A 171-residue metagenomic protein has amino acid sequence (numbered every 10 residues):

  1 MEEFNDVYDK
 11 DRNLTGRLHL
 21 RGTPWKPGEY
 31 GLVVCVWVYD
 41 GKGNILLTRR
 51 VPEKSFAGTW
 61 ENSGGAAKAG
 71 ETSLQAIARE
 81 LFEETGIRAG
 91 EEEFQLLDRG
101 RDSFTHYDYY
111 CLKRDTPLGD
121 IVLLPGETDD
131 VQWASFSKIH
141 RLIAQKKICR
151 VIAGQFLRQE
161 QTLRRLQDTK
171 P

Functional and structural regions predicted by a protein language model:
M1-C35, Y39-G41: Acidic, metal-coordinating catalytic segment for phosphate/diphosphate chemistry, firing primarily on the Nudix
N5, N44-I45, V131-Q132: A residue-level structural signature of the nucleotidyltransferase/glycosyltransferase Rossmann-like core
D11, D40-G43, V51, K113-L118 (+1 more regions): Short loop segments at secondary-structure junctions
K26-G28, F56-E61, Q132: A short, polar/proline- and glycine-enriched secondary-structure boundary/capping micro-motif
V33-G64: A glycine-rich, hydrophobic loop/mini-helix early in the fold
A66-V151: Unchanged
I148-P171: Charged phosphate-binding loop/patch that engages nucleotide di/tri-phosphates or the phosphate backbone of nucleic
